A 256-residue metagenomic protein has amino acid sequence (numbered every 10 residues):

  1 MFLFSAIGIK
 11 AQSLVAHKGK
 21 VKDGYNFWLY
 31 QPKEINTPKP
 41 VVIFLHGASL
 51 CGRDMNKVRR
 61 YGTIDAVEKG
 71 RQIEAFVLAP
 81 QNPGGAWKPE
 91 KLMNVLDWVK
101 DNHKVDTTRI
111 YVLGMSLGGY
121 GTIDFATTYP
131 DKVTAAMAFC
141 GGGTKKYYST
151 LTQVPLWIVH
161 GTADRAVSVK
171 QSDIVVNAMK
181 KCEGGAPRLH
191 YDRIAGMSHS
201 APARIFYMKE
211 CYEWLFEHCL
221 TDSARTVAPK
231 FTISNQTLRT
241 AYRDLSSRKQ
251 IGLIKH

Functional and structural regions predicted by a protein language model:
I7-V41, A75, Y120, F125-T128 (+4 more regions): A domain-start/cap signature at the N-terminus of enzymes
E34-T37, A86-S116: Gly/Ser-rich "nucleophile elbow"/oxyanion-hole loop immediately N-terminal to the catalytic nucleophile in hydrolases
K39-V41, L45-L92: Active-site machinery of serine-nucleophile hydrolases
T63, T162-H190: Active-site-adjacent alpha-helix of alpha/beta-hydrolase-fold enzymes
V77, G161, Y191-A201: Histidine-bearing beta->alpha loop at or near hydrolase active sites
V112-G114, F139, V159: Short beta-strand immediately N-terminal to the catalytic nucleophile in serine-hydrolase-like folds
K132-G142: A conserved short beta-strand
T152, W157-H160, D164: Short beta-strand/loop motif that positions the catalytic acidic residue of the alpha/beta-hydrolase fold
